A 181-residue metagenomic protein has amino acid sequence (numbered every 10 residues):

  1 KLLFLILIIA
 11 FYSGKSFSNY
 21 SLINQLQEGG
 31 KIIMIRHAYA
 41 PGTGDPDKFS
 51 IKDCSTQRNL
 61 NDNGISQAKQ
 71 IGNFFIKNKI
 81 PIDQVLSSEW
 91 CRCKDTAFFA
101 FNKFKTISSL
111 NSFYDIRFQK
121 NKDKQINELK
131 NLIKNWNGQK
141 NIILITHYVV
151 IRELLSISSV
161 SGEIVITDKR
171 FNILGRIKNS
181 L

Functional and structural regions predicted by a protein language model:
K1-I6: Sec-dependent signal peptide recognition, specifically the positively charged N-region followed immediately by
N19-R117, I157-L181: Active-site-proximal alpha-helix that buttresses catalytic centers in soluble enzyme cores
G30-I32, G138-T146: Generic beta-sheet signal
F118-I126: Short, surface-exposed amphipathic charged segments that create phosphate/polyanion-binding patches used for binding
Q125-W136: A short, acidic, amphipathic alpha-helical segment used as a generic capping/interface helix at domain edges
K134-K140, K169: A short, structured loop/turn motif at beta-sheet edges
